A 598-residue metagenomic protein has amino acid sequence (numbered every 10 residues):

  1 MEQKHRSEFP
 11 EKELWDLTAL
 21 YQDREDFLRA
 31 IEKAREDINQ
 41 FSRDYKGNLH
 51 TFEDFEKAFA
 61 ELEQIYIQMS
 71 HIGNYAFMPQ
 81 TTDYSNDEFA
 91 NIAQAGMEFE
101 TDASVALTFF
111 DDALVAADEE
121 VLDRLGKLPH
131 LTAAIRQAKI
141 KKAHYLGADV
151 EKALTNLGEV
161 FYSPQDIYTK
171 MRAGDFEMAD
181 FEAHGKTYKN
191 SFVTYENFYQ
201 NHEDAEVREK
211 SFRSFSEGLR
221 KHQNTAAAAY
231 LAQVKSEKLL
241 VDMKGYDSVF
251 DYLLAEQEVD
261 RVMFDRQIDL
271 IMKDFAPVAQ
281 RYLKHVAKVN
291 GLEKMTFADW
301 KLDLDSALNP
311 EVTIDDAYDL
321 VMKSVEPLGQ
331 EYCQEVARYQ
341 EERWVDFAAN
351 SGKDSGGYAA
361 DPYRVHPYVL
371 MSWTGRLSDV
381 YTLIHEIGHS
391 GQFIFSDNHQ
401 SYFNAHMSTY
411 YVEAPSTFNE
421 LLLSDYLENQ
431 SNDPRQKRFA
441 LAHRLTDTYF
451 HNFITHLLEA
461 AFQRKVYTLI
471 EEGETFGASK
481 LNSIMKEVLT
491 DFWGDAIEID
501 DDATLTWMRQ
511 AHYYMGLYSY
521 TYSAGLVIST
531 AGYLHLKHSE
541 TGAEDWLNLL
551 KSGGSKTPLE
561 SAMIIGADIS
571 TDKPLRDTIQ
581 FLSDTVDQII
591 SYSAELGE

Functional and structural regions predicted by a protein language model:
M1-S306, Y318, Y592-E598: A well-structured
E8-E11, Q22, F110, L114-V115 (+12 more regions): C-terminal, non-catalytic "cap/extension" segments appended to globular domains
G245, T374-I394, S416, L421 (+2 more regions): Active-site recognition of the HExxH zinc-binding catalytic motif
K288-P327, C333, Q392, F439-L441 (+3 more regions): Long, K/E/R/D-enriched contiguous segments that form extended
A307-V312, V345-V365: Catalytic zinc-binding patch centered on the HExxH motif and its immediate surroundings that defines zinc-dependent
N309-I314, P362-I384: Short pre-active-site segment immediately N-terminal to the catalytic Zn-binding motif
K323-Q334, A360, H389, F393-S401 (+1 more regions): Conserved helix-loop functional segments at active or binding sites
M407-Q436, L445-D447, H451, G525: Post-HExxH zinc-binding segment in Zn-dependent metallohydrolases
